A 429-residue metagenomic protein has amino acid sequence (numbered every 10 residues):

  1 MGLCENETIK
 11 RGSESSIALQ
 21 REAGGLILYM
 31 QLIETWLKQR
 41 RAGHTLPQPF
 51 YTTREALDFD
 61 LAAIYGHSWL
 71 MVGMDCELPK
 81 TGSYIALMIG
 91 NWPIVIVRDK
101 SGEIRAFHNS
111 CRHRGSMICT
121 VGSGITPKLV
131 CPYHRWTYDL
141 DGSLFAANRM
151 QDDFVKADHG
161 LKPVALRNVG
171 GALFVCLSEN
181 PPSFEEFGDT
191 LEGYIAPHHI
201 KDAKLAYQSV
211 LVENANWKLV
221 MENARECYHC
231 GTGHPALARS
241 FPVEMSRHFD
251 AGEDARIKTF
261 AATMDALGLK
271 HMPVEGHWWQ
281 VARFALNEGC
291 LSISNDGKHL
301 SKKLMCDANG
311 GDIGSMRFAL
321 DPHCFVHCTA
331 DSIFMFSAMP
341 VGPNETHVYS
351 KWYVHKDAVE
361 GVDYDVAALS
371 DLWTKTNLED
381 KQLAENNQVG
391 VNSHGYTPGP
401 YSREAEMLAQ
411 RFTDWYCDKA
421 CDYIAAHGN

Functional and structural regions predicted by a protein language model:
E7-A18, E77-P197: Rieske [2Fe-2S] iron-sulfur-binding domain
G12-E34, D371: General detector of N-terminal leader/presequence modules that precede the first folded domain
E34-Q48, K201: Short, contiguous pre-domain boundary segments
L46-I89, I94: Non-catalytic accessory segments flanking enzyme active sites
G66-P79, F145-M150, F318-P322: Short Pro/Gly-enriched beta-strand edge/turn motifs at strand-loop
R98, E103, R167, A172-N429: C-terminal catalytic domain of Rieske-type non-heme iron oxygenases
